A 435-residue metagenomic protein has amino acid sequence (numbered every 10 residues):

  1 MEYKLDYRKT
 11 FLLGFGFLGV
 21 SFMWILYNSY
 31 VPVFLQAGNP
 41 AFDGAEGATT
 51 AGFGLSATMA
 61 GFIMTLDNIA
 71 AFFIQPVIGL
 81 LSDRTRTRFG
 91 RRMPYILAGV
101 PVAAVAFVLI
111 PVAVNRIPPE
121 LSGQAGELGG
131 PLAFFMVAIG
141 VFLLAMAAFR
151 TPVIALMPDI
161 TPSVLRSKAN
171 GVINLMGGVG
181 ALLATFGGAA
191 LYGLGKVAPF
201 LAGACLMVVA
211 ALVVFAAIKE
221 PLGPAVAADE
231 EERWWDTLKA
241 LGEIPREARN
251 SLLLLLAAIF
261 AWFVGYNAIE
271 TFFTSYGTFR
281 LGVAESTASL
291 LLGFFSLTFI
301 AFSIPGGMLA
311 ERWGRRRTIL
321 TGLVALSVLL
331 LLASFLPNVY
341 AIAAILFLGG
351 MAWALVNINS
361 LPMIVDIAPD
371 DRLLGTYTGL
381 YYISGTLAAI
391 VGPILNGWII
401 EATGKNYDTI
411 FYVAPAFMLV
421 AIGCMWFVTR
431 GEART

Functional and structural regions predicted by a protein language model:
M1-D6, G223-L255: Juxtamembrane intracellular "pre-TM" segments in multi-pass secondary transporters
E2-N68, L253-L254, A258, F263-L281 (+1 more regions): Helix-loop boundary and gating motifs at the non-cytosolic
A70-F72, S167-Y192, Y382-G392: Glycine-rich segments within core transmembrane alpha-helices of 12-TM secondary carriers
F73-R88, F302-G314, I400: Helix-to-loop junctions at the C-terminal end of transmembrane segments in multipass secondary transporters
R91-M93, Q124-L128, A190-C205, W398-M418: A membrane-interface helix-boundary motif in multi-pass transporters
R92-L109, R317-L332: Structural signature of the two symmetry-related core transmembrane helices
I110-N115, V209-I218, Y412-T435: Multi-pass alpha-helical transporter architecture, strongest for 12-TM Major Facilitator/SLC carriers used
A148-T161, L355-P369: Intracellular juxtamembrane helix-capping segments at the cytosolic ends of symmetry-related transmembrane helices
